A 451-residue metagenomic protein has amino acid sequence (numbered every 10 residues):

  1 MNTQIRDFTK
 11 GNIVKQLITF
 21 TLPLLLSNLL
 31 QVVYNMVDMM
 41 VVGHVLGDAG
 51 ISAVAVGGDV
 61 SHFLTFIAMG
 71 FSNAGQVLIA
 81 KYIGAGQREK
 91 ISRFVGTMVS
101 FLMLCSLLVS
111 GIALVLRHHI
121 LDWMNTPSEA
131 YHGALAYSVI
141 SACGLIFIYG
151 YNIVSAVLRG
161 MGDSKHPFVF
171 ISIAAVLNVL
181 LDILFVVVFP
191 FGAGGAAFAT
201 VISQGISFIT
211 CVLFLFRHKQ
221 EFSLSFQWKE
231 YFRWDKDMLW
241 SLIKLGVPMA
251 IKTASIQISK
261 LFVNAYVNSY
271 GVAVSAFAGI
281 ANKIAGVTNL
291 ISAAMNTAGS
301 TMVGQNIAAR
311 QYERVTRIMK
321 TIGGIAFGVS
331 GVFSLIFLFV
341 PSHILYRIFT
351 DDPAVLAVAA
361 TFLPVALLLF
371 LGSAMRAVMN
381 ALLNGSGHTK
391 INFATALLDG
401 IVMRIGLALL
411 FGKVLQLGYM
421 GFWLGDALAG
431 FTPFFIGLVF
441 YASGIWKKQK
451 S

Functional and structural regions predicted by a protein language model:
M1-T21, I79-G144, V188-G246, V303-L369 (+1 more regions): Short alpha-helical transmembrane segments in multi-pass integral membrane proteins
F8-V45, D59-A74, L78, M103-S110 (+5 more regions): N-terminal transmembrane alpha-helices
T19-D38, I140, A174, S203-S207 (+4 more regions): Transmembrane helical elements of multi-pass membrane transporters/channels
Q31, N35-V42, T65-S72, Q76 (+18 more regions): Alpha-helical transmembrane segments and their lipid-water interface positions in multi-pass membrane proteins
V33-S52, L121-S128, L184-F191, A254-V287 (+3 more regions): Helix-terminus/linker motif at the lipid-water interface of multi-pass membrane proteins
D48-D59, S138, A197, V272-V287 (+2 more regions): Small-residue hotspots at the loop-to-helix junctions and early N-terminal turns of transmembrane alpha-helices
I51-G111, I148-P167, F277-F339, S373-T395: Small-residue-rich hydrophobic transmembrane alpha-helices
S72, S141-R159, P167-N178, A196-C211 (+5 more regions): Short runs within selected transmembrane alpha-helices of multi-pass transporters and secretion channels
